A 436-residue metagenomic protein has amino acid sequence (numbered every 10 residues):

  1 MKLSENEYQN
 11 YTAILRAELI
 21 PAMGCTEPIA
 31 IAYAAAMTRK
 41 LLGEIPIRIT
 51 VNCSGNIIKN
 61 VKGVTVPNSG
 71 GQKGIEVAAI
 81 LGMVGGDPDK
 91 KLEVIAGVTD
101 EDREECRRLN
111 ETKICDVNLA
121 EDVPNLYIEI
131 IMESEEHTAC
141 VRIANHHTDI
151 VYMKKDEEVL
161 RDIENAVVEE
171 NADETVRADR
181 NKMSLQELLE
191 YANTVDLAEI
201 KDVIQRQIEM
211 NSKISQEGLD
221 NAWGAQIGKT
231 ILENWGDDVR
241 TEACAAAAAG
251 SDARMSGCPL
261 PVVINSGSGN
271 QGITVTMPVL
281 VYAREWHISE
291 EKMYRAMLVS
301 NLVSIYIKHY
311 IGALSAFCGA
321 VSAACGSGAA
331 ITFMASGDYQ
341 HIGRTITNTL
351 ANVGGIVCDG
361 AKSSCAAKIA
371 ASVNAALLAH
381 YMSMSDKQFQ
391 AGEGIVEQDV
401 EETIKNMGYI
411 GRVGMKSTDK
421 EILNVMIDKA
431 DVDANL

Functional and structural regions predicted by a protein language model:
M1-T12, I45-I57, D238-G257, S289-I307 (+1 more regions): Acidic-glycine-rich active-site phosphate/pyrophosphate-binding loop
L3, E7-L42: N-terminal signal-anchor module of multipass membrane proteins
P21-M37, L260-M277, C318-S322: Conserved phosphate/anionic-ligand binding catalytic regions in large, soluble enzymes, centered on
I29-M132: Early transmembrane hairpin of solute transport permeases
R39, P67, Y282-R295, I305-A371 (+1 more regions): Hydrophobic alpha-helical bundle architecture
I45-I49, K90-I95, D116-N118, A198-I204 (+7 more regions): Flexible, glycine/charged-enriched surface loops at secondary-structure junctions
N110-G257, I422-L436: Signature of multi-pass transmembrane helix bundles
T345-L436: Internal helix-turn-beta structural module
